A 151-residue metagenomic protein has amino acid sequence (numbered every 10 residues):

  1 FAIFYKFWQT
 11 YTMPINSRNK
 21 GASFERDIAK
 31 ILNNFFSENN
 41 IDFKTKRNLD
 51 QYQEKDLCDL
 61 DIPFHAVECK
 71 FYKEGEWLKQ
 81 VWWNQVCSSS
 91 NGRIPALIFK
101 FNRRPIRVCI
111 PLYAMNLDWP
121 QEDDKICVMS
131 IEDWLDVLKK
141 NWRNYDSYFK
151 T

Functional and structural regions predicted by a protein language model:
F1-T151: Catalytic phosphate/metal-binding cores of nucleic-acid and nucleotide-processing enzymes, i.e., regions that mediate
